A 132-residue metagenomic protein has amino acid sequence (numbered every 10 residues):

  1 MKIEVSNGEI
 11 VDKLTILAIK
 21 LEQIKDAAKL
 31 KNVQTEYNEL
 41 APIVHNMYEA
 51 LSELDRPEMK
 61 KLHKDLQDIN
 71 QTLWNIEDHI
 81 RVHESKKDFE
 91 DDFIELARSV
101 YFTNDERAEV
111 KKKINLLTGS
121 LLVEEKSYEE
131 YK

Functional and structural regions predicted by a protein language model:
M1-K132: Extended, charge-rich alpha-helical interface modules
